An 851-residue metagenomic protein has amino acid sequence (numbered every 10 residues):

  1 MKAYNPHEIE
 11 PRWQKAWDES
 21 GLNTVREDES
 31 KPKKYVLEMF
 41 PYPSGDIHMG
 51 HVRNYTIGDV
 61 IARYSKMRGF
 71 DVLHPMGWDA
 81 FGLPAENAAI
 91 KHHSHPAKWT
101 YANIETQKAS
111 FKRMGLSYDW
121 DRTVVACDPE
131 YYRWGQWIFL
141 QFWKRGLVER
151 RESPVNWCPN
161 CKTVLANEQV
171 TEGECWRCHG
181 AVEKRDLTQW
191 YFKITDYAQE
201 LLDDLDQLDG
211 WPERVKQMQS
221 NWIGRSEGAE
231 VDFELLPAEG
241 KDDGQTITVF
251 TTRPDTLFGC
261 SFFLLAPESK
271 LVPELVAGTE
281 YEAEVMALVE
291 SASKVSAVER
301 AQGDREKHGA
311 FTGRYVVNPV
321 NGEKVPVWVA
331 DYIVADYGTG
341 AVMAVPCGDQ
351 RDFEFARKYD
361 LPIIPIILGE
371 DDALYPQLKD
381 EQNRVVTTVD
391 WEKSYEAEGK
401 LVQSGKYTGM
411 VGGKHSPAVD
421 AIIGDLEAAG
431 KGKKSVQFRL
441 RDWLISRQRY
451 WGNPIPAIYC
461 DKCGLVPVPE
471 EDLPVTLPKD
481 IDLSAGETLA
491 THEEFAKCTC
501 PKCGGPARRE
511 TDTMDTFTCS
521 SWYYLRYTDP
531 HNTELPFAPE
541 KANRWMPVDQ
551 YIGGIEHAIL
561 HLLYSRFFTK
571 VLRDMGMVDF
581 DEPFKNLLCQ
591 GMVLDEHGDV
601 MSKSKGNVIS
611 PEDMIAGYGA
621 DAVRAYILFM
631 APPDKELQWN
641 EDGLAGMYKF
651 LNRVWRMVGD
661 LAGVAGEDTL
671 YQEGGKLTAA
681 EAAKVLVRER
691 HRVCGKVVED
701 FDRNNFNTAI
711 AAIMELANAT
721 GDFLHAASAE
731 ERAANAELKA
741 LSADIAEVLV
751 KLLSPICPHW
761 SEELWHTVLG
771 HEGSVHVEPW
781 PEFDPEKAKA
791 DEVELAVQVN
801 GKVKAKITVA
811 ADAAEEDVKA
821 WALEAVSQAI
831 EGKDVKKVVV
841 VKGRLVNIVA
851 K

Functional and structural regions predicted by a protein language model:
M1-K31, K241, A266-S269, G278-T279 (+7 more regions): Basic, alpha-helical terminal appendages of large translation-related enzymes
M1-L37, K66-P75, W99-A109, G210 (+2 more regions): Conserved oxyanion/phosphate-binding beta-strand-loop segments in alpha/beta enzyme cores
A3, R12, A16-S20, I90-I247 (+8 more regions): Residue patterns forming the tRNA-binding/recognition surfaces of aminoacyl-tRNA synthetases and related DALR
V25-A88, H92-S94, T123-I138, T251-T252 (+2 more regions): N-terminal catalytic cores of NTP/NDP-binding nucleotidyl/phosphoryl-transfer enzymes
G58, D71, V272-E370, V389 (+1 more regions): Catalytic alpha/beta core of large soluble enzyme barrels
D79, L140, K144-N160, R225 (+6 more regions): Helix-rich, typically C-terminal accessory recognition domains appended to large enzymatic cores
T195-R225, A266, K270-A310, E471-T499 (+2 more regions): Amphipathic alpha-helical
R314-V320, K324-Y337, C498-K635: Alpha-helical recognition segments enriched in aromatics with Gly/Pro capping that present substrate-recognition
